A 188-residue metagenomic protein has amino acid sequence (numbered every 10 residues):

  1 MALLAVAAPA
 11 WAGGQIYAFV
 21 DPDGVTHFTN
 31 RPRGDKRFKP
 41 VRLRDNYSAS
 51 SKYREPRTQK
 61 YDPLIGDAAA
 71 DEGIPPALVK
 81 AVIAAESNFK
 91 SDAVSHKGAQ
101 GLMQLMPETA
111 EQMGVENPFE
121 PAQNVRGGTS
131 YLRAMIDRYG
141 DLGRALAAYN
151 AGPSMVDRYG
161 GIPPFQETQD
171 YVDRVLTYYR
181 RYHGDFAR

Functional and structural regions predicted by a protein language model:
M1-A2: Sec-dependent N-terminal signal peptides
A7-P9: N-terminal signal peptide c-region/cleavage motif recognized by signal peptidases
W11-F19: Cleaved targeting-peptide boundary
R31-R188: Catalytic glycan-binding domains that act on GlcNAc-containing polysaccharides
